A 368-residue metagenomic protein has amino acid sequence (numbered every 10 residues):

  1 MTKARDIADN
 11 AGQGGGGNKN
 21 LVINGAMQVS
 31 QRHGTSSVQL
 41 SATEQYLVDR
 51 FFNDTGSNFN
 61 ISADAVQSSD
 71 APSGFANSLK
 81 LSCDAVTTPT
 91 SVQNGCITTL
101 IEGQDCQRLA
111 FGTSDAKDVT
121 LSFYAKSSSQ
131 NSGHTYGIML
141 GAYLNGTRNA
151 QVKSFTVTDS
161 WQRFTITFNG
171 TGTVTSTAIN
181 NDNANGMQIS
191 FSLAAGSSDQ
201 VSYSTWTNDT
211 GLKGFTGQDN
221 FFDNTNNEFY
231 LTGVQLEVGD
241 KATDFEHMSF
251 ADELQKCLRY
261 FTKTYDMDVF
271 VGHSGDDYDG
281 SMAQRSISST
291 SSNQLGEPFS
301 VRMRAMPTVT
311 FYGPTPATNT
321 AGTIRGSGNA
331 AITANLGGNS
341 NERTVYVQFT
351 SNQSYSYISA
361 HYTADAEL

Functional and structural regions predicted by a protein language model:
T2-L368: Extracellular and organelle-lumenal recognition/adhesion modules and their flexible linkers in secreted
